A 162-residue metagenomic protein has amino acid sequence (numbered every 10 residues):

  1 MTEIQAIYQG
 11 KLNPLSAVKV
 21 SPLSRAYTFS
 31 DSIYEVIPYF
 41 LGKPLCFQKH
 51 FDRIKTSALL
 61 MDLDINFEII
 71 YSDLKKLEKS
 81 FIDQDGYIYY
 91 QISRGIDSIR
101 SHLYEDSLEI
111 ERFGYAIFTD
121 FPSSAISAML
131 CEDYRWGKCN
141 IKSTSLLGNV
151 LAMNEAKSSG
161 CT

Functional and structural regions predicted by a protein language model:
M1-K76, S101-T162: Helix-start/capping segments and mature chain N-termini
S80-R94, I99: Ordered, amphipathic secondary-structure segments that act as subunit-interaction surfaces in large macromolecular
